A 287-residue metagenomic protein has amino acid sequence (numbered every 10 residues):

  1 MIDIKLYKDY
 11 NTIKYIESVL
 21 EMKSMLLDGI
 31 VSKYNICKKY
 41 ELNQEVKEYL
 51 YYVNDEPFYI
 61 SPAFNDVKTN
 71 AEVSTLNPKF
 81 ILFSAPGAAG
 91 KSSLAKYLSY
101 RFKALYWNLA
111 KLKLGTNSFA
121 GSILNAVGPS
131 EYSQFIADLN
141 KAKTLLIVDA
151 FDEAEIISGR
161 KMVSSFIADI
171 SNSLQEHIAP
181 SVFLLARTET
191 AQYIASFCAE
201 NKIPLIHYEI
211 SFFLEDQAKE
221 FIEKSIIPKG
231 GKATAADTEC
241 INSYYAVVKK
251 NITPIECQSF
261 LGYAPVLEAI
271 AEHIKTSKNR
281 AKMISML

Functional and structural regions predicted by a protein language model:
I2-L287: P-loop NTPase signaling cores
